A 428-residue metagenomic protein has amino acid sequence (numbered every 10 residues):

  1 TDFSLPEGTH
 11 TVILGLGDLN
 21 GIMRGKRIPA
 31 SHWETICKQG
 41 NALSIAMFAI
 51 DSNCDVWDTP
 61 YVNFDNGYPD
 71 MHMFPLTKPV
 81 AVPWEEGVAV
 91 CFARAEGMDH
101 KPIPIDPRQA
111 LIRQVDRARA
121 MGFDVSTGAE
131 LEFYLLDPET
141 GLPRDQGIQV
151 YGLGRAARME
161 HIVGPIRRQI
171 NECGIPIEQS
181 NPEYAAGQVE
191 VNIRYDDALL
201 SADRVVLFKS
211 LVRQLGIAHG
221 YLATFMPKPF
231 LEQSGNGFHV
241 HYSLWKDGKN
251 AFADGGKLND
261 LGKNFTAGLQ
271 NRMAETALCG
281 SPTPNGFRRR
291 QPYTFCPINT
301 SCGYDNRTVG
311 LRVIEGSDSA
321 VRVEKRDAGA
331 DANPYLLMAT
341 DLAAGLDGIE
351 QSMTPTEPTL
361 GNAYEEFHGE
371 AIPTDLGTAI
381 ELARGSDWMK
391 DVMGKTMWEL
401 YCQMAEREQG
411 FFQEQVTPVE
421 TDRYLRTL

Functional and structural regions predicted by a protein language model:
T1-L428: Glycine-rich, acidic/polar active-site loops that bind/position phosphate-bearing ligands
